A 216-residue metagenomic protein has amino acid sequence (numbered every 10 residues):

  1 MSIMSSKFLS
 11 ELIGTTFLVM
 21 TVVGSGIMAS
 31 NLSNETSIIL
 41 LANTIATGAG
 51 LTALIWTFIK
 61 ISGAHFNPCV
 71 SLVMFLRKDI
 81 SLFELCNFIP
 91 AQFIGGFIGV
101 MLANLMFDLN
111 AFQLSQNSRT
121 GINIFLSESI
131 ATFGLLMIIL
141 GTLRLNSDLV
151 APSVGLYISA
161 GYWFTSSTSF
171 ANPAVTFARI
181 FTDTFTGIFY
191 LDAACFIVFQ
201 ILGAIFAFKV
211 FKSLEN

Functional and structural regions predicted by a protein language model:
M1-N216: Membrane-interface helix-loop junctions and terminal tails of multi-pass membrane proteins
